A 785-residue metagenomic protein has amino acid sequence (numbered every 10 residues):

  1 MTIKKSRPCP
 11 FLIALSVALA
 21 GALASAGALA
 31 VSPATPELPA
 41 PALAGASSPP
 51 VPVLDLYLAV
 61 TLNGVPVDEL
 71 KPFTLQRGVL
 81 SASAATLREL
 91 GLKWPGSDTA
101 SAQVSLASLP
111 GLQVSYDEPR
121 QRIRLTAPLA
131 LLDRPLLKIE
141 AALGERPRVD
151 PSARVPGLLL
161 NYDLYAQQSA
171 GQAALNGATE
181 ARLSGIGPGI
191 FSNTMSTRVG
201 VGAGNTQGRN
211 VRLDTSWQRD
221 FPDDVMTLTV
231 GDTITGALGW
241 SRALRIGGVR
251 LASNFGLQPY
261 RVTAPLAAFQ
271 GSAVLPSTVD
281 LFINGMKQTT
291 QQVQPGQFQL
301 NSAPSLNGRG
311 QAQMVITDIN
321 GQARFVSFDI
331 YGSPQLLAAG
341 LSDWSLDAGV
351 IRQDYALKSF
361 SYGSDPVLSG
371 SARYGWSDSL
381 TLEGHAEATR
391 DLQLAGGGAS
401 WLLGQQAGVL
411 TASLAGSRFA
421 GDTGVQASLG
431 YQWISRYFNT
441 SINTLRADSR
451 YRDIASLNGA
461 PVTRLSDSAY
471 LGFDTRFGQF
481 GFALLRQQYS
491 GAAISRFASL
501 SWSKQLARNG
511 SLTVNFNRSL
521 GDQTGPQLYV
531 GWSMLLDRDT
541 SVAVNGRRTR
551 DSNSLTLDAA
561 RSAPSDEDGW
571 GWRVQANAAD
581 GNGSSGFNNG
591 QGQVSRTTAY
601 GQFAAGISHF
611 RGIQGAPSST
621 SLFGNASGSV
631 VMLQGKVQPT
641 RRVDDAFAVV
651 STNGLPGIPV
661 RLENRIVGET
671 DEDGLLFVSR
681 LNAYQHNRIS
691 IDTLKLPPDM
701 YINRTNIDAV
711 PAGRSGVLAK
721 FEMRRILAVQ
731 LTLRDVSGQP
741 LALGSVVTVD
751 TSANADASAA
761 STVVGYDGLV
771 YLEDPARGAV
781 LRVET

Functional and structural regions predicted by a protein language model:
T2-K4, P8, A14-V17, G21 (+3 more regions): Post-signal-peptide, soluble extracytosolic/periplasmic N-terminal scaffold domains of envelope/secretory systems
V51-L58, V65-K71, G654-N664, S737-A753: Short, ordered, surface-exposed loop/turn motifs in non-cytosolic proteins
L58-V60, G271, A648-T652, L727-D735: A short, amphipathic beta-strand motif
T74-A82, A303-R309, L675-S690, L694-P697 (+2 more regions): Short Pro-Gly-centered beta-turn/loop motif in secreted/extracellular proteins
R122-T126, P334-L337, T705-I726, T785: Extracellular beta-sheet/turn segments enriched in Thr/Pro/Gly and aliphatic residues
V149-P151, L175-P188, R209-P222, S364-D378 (+11 more regions): Feature captures outer-membrane beta-barrel proteins of Gram-negative bacteria and organelles
L164-A170, T197-V201, D232-G236, S277 (+17 more regions): Transmembrane beta-strands of outer-membrane beta-barrel pores
R665-G674, A753-L769: Short, acidic Ser/Thr/Gly-rich low-complexity loop/linker segments typical of extracellular and cell-surface proteins
